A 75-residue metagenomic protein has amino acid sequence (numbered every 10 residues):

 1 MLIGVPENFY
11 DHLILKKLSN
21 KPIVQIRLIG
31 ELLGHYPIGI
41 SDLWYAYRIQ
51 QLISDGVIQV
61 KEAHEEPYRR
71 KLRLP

Functional and structural regions predicted by a protein language model:
M1-I23, R27: A conserved mid-domain beta-alpha-beta active-site/ligand-binding segment of alpha/beta enzyme cores
R27, I38, Q51-D55: Extended alpha-helical scaffolding segments
G30-D42: Short helix-coil junctions and helix-kink-helix linkers
A46-Q50: Short, hydrophobic-biased segments on the C-terminal half of alpha helices that form "recognition helices"
I53-H64: A short, conserved structural fragment
A63-P75: Short, cationic-aromatic polyanion-contact patches
